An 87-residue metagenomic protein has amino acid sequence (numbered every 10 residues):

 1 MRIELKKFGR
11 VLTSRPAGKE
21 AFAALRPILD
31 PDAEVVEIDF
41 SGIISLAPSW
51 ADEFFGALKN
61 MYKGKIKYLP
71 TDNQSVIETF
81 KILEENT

Functional and structural regions predicted by a protein language model:
M1-L5: Short beta-strand/loop segment at the start of cytosolic alpha/beta domains
G9: Active-site loop/lid in soluble adenylation, ligation, and acyl-transfer enzymes
L12-V35, F40-N86: Amphipathic alpha-helical interaction surfaces in cytosolic regulatory modules
